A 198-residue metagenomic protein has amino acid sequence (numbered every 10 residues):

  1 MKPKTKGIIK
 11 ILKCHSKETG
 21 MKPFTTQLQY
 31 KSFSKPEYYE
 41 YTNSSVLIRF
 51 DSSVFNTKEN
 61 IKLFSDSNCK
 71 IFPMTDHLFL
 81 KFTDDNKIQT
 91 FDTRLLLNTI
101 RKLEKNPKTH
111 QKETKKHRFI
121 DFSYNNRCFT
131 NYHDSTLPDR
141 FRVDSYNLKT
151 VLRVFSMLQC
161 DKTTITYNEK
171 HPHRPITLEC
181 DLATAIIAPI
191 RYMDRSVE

Functional and structural regions predicted by a protein language model:
M1-E198: DNA polymerase processivity clamps
